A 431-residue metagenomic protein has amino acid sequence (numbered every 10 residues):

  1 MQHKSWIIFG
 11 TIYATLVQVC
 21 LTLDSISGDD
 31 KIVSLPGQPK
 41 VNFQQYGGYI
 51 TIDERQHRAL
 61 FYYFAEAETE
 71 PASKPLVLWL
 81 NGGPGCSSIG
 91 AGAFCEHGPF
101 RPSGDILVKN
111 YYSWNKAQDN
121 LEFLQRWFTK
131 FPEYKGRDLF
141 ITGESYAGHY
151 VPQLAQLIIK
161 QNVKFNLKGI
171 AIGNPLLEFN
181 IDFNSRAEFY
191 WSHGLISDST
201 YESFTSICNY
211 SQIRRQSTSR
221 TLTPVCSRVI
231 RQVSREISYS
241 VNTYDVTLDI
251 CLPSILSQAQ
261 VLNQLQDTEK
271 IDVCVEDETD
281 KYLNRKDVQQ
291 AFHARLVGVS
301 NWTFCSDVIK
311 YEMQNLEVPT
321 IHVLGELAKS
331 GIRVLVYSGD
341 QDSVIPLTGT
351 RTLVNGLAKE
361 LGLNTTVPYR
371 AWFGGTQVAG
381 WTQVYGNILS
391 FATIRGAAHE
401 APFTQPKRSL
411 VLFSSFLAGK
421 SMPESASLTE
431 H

Functional and structural regions predicted by a protein language model:
Q2-H431: Terminal and linker regions of secretory-pathway proteins
